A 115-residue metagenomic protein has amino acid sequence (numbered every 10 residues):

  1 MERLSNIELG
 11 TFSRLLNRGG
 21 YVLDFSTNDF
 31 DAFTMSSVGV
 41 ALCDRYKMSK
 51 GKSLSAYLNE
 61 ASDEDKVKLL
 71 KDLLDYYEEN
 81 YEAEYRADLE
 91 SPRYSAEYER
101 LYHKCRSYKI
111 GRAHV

Functional and structural regions predicted by a protein language model:
M1-R112: Charged interaction/catalytic cores of defense and host-pathogen modules
